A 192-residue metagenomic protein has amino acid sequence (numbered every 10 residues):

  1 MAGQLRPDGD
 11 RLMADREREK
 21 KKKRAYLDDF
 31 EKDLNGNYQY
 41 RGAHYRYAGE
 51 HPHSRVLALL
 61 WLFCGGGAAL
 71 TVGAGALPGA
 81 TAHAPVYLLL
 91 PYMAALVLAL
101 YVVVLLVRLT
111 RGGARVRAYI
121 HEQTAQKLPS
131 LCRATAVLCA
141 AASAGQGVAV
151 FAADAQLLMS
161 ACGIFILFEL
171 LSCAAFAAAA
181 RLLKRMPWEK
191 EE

Functional and structural regions predicted by a protein language model:
M1-H53: N-terminal, intrinsically disordered, low-complexity segments that immediately precede the first transmembrane helix
E17-D29, A48-A69, M93-A99, S130-R133: Alpha-helical transmembrane segments of integral membrane proteins, especially early/N-terminal helices
L59-L77, T135-G147: Canonical alpha-helical transmembrane segments of integral membrane proteins
H83-L100, I164-E169: Alpha-helical transmembrane segments
V97-V116, A179-K184: Membrane-water interface of transmembrane alpha-helices
R115-C132: Short membrane-interface loop/juxtamembrane segments of multi-pass integral membrane proteins
L138-F165: Alpha-helical transmembrane segments and their membrane-interface junctions in multi-pass membrane proteins
A174-E192: Cytosolic juxtamembrane helix at the C-terminal end of the final transmembrane segment
